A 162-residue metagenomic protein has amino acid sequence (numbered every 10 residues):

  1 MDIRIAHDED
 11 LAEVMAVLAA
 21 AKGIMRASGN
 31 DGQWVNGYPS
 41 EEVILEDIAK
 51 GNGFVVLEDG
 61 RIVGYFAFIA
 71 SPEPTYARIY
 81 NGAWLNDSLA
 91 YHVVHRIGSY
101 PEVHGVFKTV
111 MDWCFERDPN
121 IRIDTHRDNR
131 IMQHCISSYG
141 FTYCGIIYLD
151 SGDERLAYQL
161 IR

Functional and structural regions predicted by a protein language model:
D2-A16: A short beta-loop-alpha structural element at the N-terminal edge of CoA-dependent acyl/N-acetyltransferase catalytic
G23-E42: Conserved GNAT-fold acetyl-CoA-binding loop/helix
E42-V55, P72-P74: A short helix-loop-beta-strand connector motif used in the catalytic cores of GNAT acetyltransferases and, in some
K50-F66: Conserved beta-hairpin
A67-E102: Conserved acyl-donor/pantetheine-binding loop and adjacent beta-alpha core of acyl/acetyltransferases and related
S99-E116, H134-S138: Conserved acetyl-CoA-binding loop-helix of GNAT-fold acetyltransferases
R117-D128: Conserved GNAT acetyl-CoA-binding A-motif
D128-G145, D153: Conserved active-site alpha-helix within GNAT-family acetyltransferase domains
